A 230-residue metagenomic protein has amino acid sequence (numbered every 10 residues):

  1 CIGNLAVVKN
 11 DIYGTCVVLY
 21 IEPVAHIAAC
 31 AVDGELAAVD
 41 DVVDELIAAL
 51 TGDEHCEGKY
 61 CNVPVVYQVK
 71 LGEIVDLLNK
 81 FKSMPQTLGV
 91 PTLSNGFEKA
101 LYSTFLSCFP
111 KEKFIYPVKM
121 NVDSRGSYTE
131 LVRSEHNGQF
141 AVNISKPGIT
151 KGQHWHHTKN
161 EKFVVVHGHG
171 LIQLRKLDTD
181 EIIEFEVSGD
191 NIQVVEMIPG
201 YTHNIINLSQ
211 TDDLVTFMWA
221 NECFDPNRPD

Functional and structural regions predicted by a protein language model:
I2, V7-D11, V18-Y20, V24 (+1 more regions): Intrinsic low-complexity, disordered N-terminal segments enriched in polar/charged/small residues
D40-P117: Mid/C-terminal beta-alpha module of Rossmann-like enzyme folds, strongest in SDR-family dehydrogenases/epimerases
E112-Q153, K159: A short glycine-rich, His/Asp/Glu-containing loop-to-beta-strand
Y128, G152-H154, I172-L174, V195-M197 (+1 more regions): Short beta-strand His + acidic residue motifs that chelate non-heme Fe in jelly-roll/DSBH and cupin folds
E130-L131, G152-H157, V164, F185-V187 (+1 more regions): Short histidine-centered beta-strand/loop micro-motifs that create catalytic or ligand/metal-coordination sites
T158-R175: Glycine- and acidic-residue-biased ligand/ion/polar-headgroup-sensing regions
D178-P199: Short acidic-glycine-tyrosine-enriched beta hairpin
T179-E181, L208-D230: Double-stranded beta-helix
